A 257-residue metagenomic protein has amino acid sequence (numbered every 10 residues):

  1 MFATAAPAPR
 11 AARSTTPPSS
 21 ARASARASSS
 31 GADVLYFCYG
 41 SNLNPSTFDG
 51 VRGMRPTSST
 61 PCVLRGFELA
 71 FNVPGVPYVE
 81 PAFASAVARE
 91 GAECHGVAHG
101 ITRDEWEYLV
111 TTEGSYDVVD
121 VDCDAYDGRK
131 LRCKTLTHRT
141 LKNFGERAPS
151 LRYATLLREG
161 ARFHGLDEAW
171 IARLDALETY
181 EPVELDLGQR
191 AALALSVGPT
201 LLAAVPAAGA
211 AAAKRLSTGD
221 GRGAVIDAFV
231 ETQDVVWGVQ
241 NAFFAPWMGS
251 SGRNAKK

Functional and structural regions predicted by a protein language model:
M1-A12: N-terminal chloroplast transit peptides
R13-S20, S24, S28-K257: Glycine-aromatic micro-motifs
